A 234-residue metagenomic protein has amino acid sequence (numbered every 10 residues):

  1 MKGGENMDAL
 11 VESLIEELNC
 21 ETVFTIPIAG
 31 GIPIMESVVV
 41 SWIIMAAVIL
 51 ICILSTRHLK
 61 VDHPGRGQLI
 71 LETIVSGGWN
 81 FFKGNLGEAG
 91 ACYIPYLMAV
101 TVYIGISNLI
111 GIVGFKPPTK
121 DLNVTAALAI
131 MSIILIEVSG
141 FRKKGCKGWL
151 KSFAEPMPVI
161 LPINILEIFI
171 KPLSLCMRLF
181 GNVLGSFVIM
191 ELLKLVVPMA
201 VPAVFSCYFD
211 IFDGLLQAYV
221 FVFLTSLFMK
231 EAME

Functional and structural regions predicted by a protein language model:
K2-E234: Selective transmembrane helix interface/packing segments
